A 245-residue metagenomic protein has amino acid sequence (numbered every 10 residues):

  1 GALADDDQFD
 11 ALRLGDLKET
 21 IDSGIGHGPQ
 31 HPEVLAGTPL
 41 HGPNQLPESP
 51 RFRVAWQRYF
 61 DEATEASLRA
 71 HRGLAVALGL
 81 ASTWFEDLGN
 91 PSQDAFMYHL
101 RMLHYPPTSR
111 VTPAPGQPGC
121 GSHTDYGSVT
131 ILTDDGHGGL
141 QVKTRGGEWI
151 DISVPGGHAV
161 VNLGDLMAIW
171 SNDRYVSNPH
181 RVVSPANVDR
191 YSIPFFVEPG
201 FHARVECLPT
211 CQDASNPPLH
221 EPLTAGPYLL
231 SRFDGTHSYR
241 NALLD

Functional and structural regions predicted by a protein language model:
G1-D245: Peripheral, non-catalytic segments flanking oxidoreductase cores
